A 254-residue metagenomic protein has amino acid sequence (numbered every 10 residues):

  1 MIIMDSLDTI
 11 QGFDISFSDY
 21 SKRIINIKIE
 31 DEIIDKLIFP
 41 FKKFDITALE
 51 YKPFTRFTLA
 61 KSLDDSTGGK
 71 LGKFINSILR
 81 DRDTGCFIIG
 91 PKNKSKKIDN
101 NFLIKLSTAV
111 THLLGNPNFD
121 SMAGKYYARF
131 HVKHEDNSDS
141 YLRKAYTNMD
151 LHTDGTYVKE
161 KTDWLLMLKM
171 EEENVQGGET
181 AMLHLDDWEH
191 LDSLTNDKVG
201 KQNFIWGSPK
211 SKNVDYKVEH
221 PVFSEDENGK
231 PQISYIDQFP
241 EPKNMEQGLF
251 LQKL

Functional and structural regions predicted by a protein language model:
I2-T67, D81-D83, F130-L254: Active-site environment of non-heme Fe oxygenases that use a 2-His-1-carboxylate facial triad
P53-T58, S77-K97, L106: N-terminal, charged low-complexity regulatory/assembly segments
T67-K73, N100-V110, G248-L254: Well-ordered, non-membrane alpha-helical segments in soluble/globular domains
L71-S77, T153: Short, charged beta->alpha transition segments
F87-G90, D120-M122, L166-L168, E179: A structural signal for short, well-ordered beta-strand segments and their strand-loop junctions that often border
N93-N100, T153, Y157: Short, charged/polar micro-motifs that form catalytic or ligand-binding hotspots
S95-F119, G178-L191: Surface-exposed flexible segments
L106-L142: A gly/proline- and charged-residue-enriched helix-loop-helix capping module
